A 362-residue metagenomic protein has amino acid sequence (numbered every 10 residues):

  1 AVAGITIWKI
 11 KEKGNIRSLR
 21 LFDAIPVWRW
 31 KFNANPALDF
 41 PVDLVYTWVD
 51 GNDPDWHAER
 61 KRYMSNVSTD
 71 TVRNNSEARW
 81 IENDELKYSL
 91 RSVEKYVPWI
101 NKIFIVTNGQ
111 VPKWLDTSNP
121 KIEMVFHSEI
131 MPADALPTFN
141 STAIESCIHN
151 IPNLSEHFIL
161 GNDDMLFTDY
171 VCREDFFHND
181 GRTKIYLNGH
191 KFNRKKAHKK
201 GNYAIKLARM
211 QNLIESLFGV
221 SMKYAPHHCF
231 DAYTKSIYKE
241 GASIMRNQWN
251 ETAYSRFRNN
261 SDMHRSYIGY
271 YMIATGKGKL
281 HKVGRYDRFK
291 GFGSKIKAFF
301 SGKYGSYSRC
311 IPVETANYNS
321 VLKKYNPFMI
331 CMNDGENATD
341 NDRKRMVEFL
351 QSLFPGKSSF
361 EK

Functional and structural regions predicted by a protein language model:
A1-F32, Y203-L217: Membrane-proximal basic amphipathic "stem/tether" segments
W28-D50, C147-L154: Short amphipathic alpha-helices and their capping/turn segments at secondary-structure boundaries
G51-R79, Y186: A solvent-exposed, charged loop/short amphipathic helix patch at secondary-structure junctions
N74-E77, I81, V111-S155: Active-site-proximal specificity loops/subdomain of glycosyltransferases
S92-I100: Short, acidic, metal-binding catalytic loop of nucleotide-sugar glycosyltransferases
Q110-V111, D116, I148-K191: GT-A fold catalytic core of metal-dependent nucleotide-sugar glycosyltransferases, centered on the diacidic
F177, T183-N259: Long, charge-rich alpha-helical interaction segments
Y267-K362: Long, low-complexity C-terminal extensions of enzymes
